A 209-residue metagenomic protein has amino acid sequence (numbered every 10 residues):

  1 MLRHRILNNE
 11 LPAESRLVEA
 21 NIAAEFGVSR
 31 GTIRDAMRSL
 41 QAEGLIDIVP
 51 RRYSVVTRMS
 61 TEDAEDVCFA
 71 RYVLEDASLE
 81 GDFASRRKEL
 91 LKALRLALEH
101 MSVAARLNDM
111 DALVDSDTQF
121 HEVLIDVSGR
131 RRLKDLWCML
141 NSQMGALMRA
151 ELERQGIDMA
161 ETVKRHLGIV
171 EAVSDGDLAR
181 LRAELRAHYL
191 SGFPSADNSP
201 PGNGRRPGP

Functional and structural regions predicted by a protein language model:
M1-A84, R132, L190-P209: Short linear motifs at protein or domain termini
H4, N8, E80, V103 (+2 more regions): Surface-exposed charged/polar residues within alpha-helices that form helix-capping/stabilizing sites and interaction
Q41-A42, I46-D47, C138-Q143, I157-A160: Mobile beta-alpha loop/short-helix "lid" or hinge segments that flank ligand
D63, R86-L90, R106-L113, G129 (+4 more regions): Residue-level recognition of alpha-helical structural elements
V67, L94, L113, D117 (+5 more regions): Hydrophobic packing residues in well-ordered alpha-helices of helical domains and bundles
A70-R86, T118-G156, S195: Hydrophobic, amphipathic alpha-helical faces that serve as interaction scaffolds
R95-S102, L107, A150-P209: C-terminal all-alpha effector/ligand-binding and dimerization domain of prokaryotic HTH-type transcriptional repressors
